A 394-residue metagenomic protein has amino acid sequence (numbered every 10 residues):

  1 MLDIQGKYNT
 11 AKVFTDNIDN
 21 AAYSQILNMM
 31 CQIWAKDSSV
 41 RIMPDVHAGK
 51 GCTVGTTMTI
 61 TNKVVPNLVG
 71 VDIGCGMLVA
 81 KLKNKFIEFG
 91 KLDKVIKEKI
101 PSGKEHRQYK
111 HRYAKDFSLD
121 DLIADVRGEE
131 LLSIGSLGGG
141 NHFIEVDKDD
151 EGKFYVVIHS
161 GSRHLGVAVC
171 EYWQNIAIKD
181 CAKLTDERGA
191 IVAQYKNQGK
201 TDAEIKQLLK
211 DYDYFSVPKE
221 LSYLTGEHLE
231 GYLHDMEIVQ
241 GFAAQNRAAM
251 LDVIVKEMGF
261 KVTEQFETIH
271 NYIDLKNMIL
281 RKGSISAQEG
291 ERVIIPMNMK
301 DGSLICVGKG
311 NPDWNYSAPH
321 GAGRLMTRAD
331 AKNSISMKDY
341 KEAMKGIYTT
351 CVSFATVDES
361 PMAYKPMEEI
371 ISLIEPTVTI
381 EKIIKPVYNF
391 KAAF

Functional and structural regions predicted by a protein language model:
L2-N28, A35-I42, A48-T56, K63-P66 (+2 more regions): Domain-length cofactor-binding catalytic modules of enzymes
P44-D45, D72: Acidic active-site catalytic centers that drive phospho-/nucleotidyl reactions and related ester hydrolyses
N62-K83: N-terminal cap/recognition module
K110-R112: Acidic, glycine-rich loop-and-strand cores that form catalytic or ligand-binding grooves in diverse globular domains
